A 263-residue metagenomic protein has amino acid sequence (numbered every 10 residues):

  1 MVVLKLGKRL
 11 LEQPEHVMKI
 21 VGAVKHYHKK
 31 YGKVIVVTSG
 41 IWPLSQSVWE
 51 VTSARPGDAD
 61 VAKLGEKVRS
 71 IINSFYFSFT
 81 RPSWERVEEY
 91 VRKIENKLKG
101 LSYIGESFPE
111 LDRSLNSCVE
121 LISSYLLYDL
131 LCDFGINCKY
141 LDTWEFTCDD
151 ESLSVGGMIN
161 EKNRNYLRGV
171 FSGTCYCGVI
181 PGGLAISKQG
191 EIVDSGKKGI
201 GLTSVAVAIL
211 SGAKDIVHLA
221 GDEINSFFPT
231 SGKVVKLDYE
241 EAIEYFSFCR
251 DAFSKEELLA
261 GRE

Functional and structural regions predicted by a protein language model:
M1-L259: Nucleotide/pyrophosphate-binding catalytic subdomain
